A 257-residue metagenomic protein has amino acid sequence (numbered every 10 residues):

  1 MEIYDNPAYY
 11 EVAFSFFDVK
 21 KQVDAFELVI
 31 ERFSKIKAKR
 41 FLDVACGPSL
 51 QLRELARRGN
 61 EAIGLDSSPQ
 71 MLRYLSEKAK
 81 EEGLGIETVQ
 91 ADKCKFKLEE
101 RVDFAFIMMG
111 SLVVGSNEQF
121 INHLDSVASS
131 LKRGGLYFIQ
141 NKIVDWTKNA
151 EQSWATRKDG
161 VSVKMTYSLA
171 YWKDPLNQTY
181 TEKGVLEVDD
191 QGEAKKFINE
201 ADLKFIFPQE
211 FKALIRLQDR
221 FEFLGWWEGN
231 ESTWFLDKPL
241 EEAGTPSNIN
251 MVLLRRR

Functional and structural regions predicted by a protein language model:
M1-K39, L50: Conserved class I S-adenosyl-L-methionine
A45: Conserved S-adenosyl-L-methionine
S49-K95: Class I SAM-dependent methyltransferase SAM/SAH-binding core
K97-F104: A short acidic, Gly/Pro-enriched loop at the edge of an enzyme's catalytic core that lines a small-molecule cofactor
I121-R133: A short glycine-rich, Lys/Arg-flanked "PGG" loop and its adjoining helix->strand segment in the class I
G134-N141: Conserved beta-strand signature within the Rossmann-like core of class I S-adenosyl-L-methionine
N141-A213: SAM-dependent methyltransferase
F205-R257: C-terminal lobe and adjacent flexible extensions of AdoMet/dcAdoMet transferase-like proteins
